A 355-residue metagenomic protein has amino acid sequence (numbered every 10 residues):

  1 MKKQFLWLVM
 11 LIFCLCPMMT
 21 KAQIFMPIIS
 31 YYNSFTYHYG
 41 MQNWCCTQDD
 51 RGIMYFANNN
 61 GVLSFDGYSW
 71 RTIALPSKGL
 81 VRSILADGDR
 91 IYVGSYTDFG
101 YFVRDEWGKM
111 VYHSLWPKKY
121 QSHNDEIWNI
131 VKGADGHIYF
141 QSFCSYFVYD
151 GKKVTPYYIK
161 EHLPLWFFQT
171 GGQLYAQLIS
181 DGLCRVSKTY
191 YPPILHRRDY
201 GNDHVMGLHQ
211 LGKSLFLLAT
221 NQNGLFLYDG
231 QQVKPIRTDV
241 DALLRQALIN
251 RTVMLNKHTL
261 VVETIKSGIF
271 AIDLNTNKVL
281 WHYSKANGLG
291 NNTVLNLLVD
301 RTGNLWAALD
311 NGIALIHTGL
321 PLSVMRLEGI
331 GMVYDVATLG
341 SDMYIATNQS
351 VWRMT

Functional and structural regions predicted by a protein language model:
M1-T355: Carboxylate-rich, polar loop motifs that coordinate divalent cations or form catalytic acidic clusters
